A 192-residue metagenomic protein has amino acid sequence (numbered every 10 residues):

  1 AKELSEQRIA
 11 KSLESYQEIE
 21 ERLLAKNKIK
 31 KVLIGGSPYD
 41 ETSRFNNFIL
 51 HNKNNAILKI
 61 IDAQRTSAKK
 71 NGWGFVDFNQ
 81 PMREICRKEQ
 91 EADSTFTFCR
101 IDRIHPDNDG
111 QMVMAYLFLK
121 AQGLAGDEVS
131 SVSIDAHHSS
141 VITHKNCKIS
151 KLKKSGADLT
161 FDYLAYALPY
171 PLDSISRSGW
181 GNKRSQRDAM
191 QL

Functional and structural regions predicted by a protein language model:
A1-S140, H144-L192: Alpha-helical cap/lid subdomain in secreted, periplasmic, or secretory-pathway luminal O-acyl-processing enzymes
